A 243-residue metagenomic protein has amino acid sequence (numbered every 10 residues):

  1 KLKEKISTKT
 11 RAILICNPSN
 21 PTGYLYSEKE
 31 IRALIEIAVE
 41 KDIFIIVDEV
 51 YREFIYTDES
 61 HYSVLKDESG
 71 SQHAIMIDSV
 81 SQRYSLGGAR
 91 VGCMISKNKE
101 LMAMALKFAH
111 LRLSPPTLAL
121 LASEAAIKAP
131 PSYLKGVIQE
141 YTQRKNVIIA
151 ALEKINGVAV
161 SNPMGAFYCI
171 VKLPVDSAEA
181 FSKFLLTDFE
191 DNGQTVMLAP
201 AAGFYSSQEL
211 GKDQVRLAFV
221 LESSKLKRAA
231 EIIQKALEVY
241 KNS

Functional and structural regions predicted by a protein language model:
K1-S243: PLP-dependent class I/II
